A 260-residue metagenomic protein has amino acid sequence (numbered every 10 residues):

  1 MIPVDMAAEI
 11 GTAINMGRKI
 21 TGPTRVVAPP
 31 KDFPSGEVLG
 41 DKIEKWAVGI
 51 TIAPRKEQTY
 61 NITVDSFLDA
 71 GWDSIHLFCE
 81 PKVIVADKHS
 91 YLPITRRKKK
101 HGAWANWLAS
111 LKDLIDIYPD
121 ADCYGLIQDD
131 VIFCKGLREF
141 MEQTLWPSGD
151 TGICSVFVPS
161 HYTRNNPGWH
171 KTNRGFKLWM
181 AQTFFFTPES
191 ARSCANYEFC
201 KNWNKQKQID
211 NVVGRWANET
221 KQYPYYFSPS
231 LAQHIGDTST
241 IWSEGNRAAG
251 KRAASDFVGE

Functional and structural regions predicted by a protein language model:
V4-M6: Extreme N-terminal basic, low-complexity initiation segments that serve as generic localization/processing leaders
I10-A13, G17, G22-I127, V131-E260: An acidic/histidine-cluster motif and surrounding catalytic segment that typifies divalent-metal-assisted enzyme active
